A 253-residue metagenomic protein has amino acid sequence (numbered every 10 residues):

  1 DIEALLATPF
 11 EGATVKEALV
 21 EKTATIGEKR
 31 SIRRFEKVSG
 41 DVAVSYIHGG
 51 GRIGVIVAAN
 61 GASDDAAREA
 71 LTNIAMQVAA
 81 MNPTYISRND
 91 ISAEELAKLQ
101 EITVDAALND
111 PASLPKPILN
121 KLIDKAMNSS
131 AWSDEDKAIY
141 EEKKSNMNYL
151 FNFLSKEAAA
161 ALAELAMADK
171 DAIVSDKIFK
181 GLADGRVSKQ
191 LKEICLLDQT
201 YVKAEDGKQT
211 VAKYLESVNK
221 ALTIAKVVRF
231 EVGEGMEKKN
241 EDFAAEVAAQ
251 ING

Functional and structural regions predicted by a protein language model:
D1-G253: N-terminal assembly/interaction segments in proteins that build large macromolecular machines
